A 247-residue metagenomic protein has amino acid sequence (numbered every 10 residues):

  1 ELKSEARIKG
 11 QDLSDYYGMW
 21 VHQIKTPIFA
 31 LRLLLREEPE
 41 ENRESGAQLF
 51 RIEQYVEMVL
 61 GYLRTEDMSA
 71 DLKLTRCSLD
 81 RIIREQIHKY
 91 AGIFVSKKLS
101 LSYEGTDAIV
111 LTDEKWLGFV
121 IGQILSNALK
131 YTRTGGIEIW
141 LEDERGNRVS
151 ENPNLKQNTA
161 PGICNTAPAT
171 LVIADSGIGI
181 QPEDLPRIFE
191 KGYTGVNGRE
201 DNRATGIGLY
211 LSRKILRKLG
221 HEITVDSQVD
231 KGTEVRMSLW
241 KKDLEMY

Functional and structural regions predicted by a protein language model:
A91-Y103: Short conserved segments within the C-terminal catalytic ATPase subdomain
A128-L129: Short helix-loop "hinge" at the ATP-lid/N-box region of the Bergerat-fold HATPase_c
G136-N154, G162-T166: Short beta-strand/loop element within the Bergerat-fold HATPase_c
D175: Acidic ATP/Mg2+-coordinating residue in the GHKL
I180-G192: Short conserved segment of the HATPase_c
G208, S212: Short alpha-helical Gxxx[C/S/T] motif in the catalytic ATP-binding
